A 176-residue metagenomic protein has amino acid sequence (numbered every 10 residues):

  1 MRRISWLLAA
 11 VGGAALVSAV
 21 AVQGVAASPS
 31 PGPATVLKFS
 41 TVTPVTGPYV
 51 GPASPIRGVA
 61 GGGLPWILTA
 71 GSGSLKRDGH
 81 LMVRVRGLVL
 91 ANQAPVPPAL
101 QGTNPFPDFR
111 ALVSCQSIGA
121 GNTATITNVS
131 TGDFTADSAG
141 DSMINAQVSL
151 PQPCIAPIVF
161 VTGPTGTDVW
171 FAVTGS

Functional and structural regions predicted by a protein language model:
M1-V11: Bacterial N-terminal signal peptides that target proteins for export
A9-A19: Bacterial N-terminal signal peptides
V25-R77, G175-S176: N-terminal segment immediately downstream of the Sec signal-peptide cleavage site in secreted/extracellular proteins
I56-P105: Short, surface-exposed binding/anchoring microloops in extracellular/periplasmic proteins
L75, G87, V113-C115, V148 (+1 more regions): Hydrophobic side chains in beta-strands
V83, F109-A111, I144-A146: Hydrophobic residues positioned within well-ordered beta-strands of beta-sheet architectures
V96-A120: Extended low-complexity, serine/threonine- and proline-enriched intrinsically disordered segments
G119-S176: Helix-rich interaction surfaces within compact, conserved domain-sized segments that mediate assembly or partner
